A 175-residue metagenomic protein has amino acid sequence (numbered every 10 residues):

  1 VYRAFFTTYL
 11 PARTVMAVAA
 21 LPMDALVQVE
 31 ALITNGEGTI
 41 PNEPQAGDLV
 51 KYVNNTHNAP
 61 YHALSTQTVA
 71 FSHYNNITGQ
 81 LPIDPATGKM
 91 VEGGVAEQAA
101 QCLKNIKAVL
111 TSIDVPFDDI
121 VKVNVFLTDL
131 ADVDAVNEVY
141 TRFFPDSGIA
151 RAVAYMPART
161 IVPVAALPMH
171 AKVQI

Functional and structural regions predicted by a protein language model:
V1-K104, A108-K122, F126-I175: N-terminal presequence-like segments and the immediate start of the first folded domain
